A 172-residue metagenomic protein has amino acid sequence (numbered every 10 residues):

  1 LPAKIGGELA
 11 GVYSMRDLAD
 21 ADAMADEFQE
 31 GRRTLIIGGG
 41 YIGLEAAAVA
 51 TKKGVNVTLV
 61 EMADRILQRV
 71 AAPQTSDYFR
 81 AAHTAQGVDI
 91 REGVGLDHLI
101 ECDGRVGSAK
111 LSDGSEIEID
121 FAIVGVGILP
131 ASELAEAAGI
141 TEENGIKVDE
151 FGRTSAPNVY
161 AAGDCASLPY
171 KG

Functional and structural regions predicted by a protein language model:
L1-L35, S108-E116, F121-V126, P130 (+2 more regions): FAD-binding core/adjacent interface of flavoenzyme oxidoreductases
Y13, T58-V60, R91, I123 (+1 more regions): Hydrophobic/aromatic beta-strand patches that form the interior of the parallel beta-sheet core in alpha/beta enzyme
R33, Y41-I100: Rossmann-like dinucleotide-binding cores of NAD(P)H-dependent redox enzymes
G38-G43, G114, D120, G163: Conserved phosphate-binding and hydrolysis motifs of nucleotide-dependent enzymes
G125-V126, A137-A138, N158, A162-C165: Short, well-ordered coil/turn residues at beta-beta hairpins and beta-strand->alpha-helix junctions within
V148, A162-G172: A conserved FAD-binding loop/helix module that cradles the flavin
D149-Y160: FAD-binding beta-loop-beta segment adjacent to the flavin cofactor pocket
